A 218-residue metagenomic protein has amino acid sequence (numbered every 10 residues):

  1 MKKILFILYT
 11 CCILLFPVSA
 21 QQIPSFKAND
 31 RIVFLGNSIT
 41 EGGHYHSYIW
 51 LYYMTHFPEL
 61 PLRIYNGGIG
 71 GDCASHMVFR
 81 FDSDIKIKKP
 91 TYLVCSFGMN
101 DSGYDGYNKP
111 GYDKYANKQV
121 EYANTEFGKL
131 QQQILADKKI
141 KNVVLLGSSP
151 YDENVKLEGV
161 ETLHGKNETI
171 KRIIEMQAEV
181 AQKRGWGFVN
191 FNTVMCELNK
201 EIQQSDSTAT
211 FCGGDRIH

Functional and structural regions predicted by a protein language model:
M1-L35, I39-L62, I87-T91: N-terminal secretory targeting modules
Y9, S38, N66, D82 (+1 more regions): Generic anion/oxyanion-binding catalytic loop in active/binding sites
F26, S47-P61, D72, H76-H218: Alpha-helical cap/lid subdomain in secreted, periplasmic, or secretory-pathway luminal O-acyl-processing enzymes
F34-L35, N66, L145: A structural signal for the hydrophobic beta-strands that form the central parallel beta-sheet of Rossmann-like
S38-I39, G68-G70, S149: Catalytic nucleophile serine of serine hydrolases, specifically the conserved "nucleophile elbow" pentapeptide
